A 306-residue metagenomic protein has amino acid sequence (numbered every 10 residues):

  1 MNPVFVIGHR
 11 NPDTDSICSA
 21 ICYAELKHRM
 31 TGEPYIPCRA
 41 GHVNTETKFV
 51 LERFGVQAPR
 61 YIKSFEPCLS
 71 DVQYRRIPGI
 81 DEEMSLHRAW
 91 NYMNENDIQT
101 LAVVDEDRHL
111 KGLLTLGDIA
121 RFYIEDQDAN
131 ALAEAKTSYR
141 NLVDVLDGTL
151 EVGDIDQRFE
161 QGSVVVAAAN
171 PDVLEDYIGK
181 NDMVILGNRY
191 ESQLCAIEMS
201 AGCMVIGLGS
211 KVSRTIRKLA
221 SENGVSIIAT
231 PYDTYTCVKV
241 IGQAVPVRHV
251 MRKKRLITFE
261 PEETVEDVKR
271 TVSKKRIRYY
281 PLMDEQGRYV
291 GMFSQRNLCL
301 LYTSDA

Functional and structural regions predicted by a protein language model:
R10, A40-H42, K63, E106 (+6 more regions): Short, ordered loop/turn segments at secondary-structure junctions
I36-V56: N-terminal beta-loop-helix "entrance" segment that forms/cooperates in small-molecule cofactor or anionic ligand
E46, E66-P67, V166-M251: Feature captures the catalytic cores and cofactor-binding loops of soluble hydro-lyases/lyases that act on carboxylate
V50-D71: A glycine-rich helix N-cap at a beta->alpha junction
V72, M93, L101-I119, V272 (+1 more regions): A glycine-centered beta-loop-beta connector
I80-I98, V104, L194, T258-I277 (+1 more regions): The conserved cystathionine-beta-synthase
H109-M183, M251-Y279, R288: Non-catalytic interface/targeting segments
Y302-A306: Conserved small/polar residues in nucleotide/adenosyl-binding loops
